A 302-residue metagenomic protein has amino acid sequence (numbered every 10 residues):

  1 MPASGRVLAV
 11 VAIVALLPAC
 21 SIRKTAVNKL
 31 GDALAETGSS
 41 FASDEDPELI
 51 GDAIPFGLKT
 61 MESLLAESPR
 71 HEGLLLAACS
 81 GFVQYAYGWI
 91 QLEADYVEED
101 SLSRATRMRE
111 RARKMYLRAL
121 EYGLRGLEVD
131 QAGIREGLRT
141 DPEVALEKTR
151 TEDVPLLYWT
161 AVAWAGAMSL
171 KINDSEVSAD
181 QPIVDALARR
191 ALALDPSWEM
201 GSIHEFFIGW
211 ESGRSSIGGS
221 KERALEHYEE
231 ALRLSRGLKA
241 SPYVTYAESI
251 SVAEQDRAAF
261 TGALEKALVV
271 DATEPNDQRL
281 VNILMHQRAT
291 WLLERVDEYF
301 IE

Functional and structural regions predicted by a protein language model:
M1-A9: Bacterial N-terminal signal peptides that target proteins for export
P18-A19: C-terminal motif of bacterial Sec signal peptides marking the signal peptidase cleavage site
I22-V27: Bacterial lipoprotein signal-peptidase II cleavage site
D32-S63, E67-R70, G81-R190, S202-S235 (+4 more regions): Short coil/linker segments at helix-helix boundaries
L194-E199: Mid-length scaffold segments of soluble, non-membrane domains
W291-E302: Extracytoplasmic and endomembrane cell-envelope/extracellular-matrix remodeling and assembly machinery
